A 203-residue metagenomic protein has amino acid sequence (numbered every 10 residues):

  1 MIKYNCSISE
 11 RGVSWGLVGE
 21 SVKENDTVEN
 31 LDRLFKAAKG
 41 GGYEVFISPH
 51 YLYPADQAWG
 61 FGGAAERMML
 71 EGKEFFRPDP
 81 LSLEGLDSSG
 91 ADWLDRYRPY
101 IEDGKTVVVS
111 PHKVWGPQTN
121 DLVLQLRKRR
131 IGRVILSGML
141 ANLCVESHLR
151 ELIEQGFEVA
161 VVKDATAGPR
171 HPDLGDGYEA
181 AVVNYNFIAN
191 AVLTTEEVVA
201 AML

Functional and structural regions predicted by a protein language model:
M1-S7: Short acidic, Gly/Ser-rich segments with clustered Asp/Glu that frequently serve as metal-coordination loops in enzyme
I8, K36-G41, A58-W59, A64-L203: Active-site-adjacent betaalpha module
S9-E24: Basic, amphipathic juxtamembrane/active-site segments that coordinate anionic phosphate or diphosphate groups
S21, N25-V28, L143: Short, conserved micro-motifs enriched in small and acidic residues
N25-E44: A short, N-terminal amphipathic alpha-helix
T27, S48, T166: Ser/Thr-centric signal marking residues that sit in or immediately flank functional binding/regulatory motifs
Y43-H50, V162: Short beta-strand segments at enzyme active-site cores
I47-D56, G62-G63: Catalytic-core segment of enzymes that process non-peptidic bonds
